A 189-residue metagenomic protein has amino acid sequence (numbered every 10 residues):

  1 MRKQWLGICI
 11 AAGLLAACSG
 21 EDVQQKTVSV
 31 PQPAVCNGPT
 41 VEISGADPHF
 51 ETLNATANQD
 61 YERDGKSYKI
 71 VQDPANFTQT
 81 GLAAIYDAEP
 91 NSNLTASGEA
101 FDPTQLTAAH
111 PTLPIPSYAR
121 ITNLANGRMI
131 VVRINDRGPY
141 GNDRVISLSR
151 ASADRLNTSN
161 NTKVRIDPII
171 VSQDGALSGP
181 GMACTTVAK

Functional and structural regions predicted by a protein language model:
M1-C18: Sec-dependent bacterial lipoprotein signal peptides
C18-K189: Secreted/periplasmic proteins
